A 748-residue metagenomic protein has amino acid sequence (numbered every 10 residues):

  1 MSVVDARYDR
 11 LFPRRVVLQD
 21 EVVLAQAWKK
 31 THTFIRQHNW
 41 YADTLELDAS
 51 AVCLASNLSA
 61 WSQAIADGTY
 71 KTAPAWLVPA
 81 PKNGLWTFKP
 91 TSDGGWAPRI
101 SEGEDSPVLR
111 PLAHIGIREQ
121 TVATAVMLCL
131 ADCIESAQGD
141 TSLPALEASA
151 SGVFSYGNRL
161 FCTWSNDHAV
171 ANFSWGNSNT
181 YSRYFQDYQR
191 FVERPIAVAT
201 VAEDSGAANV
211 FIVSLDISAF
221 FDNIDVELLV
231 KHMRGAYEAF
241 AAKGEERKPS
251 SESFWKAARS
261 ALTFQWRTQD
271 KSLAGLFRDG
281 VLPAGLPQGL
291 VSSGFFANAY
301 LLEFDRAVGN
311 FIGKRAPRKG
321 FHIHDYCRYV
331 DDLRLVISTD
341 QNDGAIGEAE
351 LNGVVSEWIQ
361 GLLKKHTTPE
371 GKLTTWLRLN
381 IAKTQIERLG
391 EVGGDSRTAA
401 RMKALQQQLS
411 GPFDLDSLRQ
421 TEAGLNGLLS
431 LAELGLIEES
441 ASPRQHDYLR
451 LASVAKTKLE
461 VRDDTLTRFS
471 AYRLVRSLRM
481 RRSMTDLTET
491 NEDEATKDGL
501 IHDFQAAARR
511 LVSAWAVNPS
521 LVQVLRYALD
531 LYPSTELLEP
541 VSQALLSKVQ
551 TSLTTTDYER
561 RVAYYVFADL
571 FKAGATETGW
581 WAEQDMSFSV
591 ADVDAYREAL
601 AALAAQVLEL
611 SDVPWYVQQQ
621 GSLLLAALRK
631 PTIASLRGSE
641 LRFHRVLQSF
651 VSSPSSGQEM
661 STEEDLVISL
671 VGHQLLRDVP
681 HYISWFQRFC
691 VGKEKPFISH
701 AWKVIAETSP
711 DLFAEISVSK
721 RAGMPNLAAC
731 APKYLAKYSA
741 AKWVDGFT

Functional and structural regions predicted by a protein language model:
M1-P287, A722-G723, A728-Y734, Y738 (+1 more regions): Conserved two-metal-ion catalytic palm core of "right-hand" nucleic acid polymerases, unifying RNA-dependent RNA
L128, D132, G235, L302 (+2 more regions): A generic structural signal for well-ordered alpha-helical segments enriched in polar/charged residues
S136, D140, N310-I323, E370-W376: Surface-exposed helix-capping loop/turn segments at secondary-structure junctions
L146-G157, Y326-L333, L405-R444, S653-M660: Repeat-unit-sized solenoid/scaffold elements
D204-V330, V336-G353, I437-L666, L670 (+6 more regions): Conserved polymerase palm-domain catalytic core
G244-E245, T339-G435: Polymerase palm active-site segment centered on the conserved acidic dipeptide of motif C
